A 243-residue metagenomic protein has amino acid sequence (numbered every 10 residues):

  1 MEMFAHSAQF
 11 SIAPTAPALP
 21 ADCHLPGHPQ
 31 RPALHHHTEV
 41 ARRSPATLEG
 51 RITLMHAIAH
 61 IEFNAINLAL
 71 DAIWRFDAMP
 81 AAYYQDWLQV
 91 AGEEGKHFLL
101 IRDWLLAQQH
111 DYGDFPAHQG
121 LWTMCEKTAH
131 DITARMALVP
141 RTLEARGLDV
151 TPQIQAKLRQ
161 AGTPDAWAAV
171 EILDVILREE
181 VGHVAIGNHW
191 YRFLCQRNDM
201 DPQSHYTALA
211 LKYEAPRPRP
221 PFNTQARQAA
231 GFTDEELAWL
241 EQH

Functional and structural regions predicted by a protein language model:
M1-H243: Non-heme di-metal
